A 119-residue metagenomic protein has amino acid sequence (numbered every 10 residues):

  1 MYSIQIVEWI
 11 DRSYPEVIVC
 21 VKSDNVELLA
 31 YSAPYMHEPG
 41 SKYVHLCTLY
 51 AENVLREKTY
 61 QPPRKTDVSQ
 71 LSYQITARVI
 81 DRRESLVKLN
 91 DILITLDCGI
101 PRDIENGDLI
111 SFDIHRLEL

Functional and structural regions predicted by a protein language model:
M1-R12, P62-R83, F112: Structural detector for short beta-strands of small beta-barrel domains
E8-W9, S23-V26, L55-T59, T66-D67 (+1 more regions): A short linear-motif detector with a strong N-terminal bias
S13-V19, R83-K88: Short aromatic-glycine-enriched beta-strand elements
P15-T59: Acidic (E/D-rich), amphipathic helical modules within compact regulatory domains
K22-E38, N90-N106, S111-L119: Beta-strand/loop nucleic-acid-binding surfaces
N25, A51, V79-D81, E118: Beta-strand elements of well-folded, non-transmembrane domains
P39-K42, V68-Q74, I100-P101: Solvent-exposed, well-ordered amphipathic alpha-helical segments that flank/support binding or catalytic loops
C47-S72, H115-L119: OB-fold/S1-family single-stranded nucleic acid-binding modules
